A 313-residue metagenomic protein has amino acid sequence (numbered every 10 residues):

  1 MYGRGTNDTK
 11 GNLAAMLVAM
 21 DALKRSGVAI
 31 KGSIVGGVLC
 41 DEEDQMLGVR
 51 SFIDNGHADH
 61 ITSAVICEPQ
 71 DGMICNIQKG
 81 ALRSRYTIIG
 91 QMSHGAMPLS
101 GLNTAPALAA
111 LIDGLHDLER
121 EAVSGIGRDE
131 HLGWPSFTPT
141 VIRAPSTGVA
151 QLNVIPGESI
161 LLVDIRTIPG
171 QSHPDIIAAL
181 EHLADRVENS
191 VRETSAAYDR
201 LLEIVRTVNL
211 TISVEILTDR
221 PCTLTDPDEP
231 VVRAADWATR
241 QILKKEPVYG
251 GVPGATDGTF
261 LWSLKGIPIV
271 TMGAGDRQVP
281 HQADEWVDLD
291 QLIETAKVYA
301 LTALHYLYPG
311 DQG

Functional and structural regions predicted by a protein language model:
M1, H60-I66, R83-R85, I269-T271: Short glycine-aspartate micro-motif
M1, N7-D8, D44, P253: Glycosyltransferase donor-binding loop in the core domain
M1-G5, R25, I30, D276: Acidic/His- and Gly-rich active-site-bordering loop/insert found across diverse amide/peptide-bond hydrolases
R4, G37-L39, G250-V252: Structural motif
G5, G48, H281-E285: Short acidic, glycine/proline-rich loop/turn micro-motifs
T9-K79, L307, D311: Acidic/histidine-rich catalytic neighborhood of metal-dependent amide-processing enzymes
P69, N76, R85-G313: Metal-dependent amide/peptide-bond hydrolase catalytic core, centered on the "pita-bread" metallohydrolase fold
